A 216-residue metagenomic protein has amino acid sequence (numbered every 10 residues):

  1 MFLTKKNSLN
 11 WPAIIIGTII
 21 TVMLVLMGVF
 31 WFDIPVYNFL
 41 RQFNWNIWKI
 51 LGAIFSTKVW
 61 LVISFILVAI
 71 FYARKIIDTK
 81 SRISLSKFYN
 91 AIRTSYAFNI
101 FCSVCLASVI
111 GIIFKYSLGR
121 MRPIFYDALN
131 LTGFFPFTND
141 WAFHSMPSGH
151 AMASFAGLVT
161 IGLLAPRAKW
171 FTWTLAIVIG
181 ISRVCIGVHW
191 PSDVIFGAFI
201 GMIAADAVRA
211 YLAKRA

Functional and structural regions predicted by a protein language model:
M1-L9, K75-S95: Membrane-interfacial, low-structure loops and terminal tails that flank and connect transmembrane helices in multi-pass
F2-Y72, K115-F137: N-terminal transmembrane-helix/juxtamembrane module of multi-pass inner/ER membrane proteins
T4-P12, I16, R74-I77, F134-A216: Membrane-embedded catalytic cores of phosphoryl/pyrophosphoryl-handling enzymes
T18-V22, I100-S108, A198, M202: Alpha-helical transmembrane spans of integral membrane proteins, capturing the lipid-embedded, hydrophobic core of TM
M23-V29, S108-V109, A176-G187: Aromatic-anchored segments of alpha-helical transmembrane domains
N38, I77-I83, Y116-I124, V188-S192 (+1 more regions): Transmembrane helix-loop junctions in multipass membrane proteins, especially transporters and channels
N38, N90-L163, A176: Membrane-interface loops
K58-I63, Y96-V104, A168-T174: Alpha-helical transmembrane segments
